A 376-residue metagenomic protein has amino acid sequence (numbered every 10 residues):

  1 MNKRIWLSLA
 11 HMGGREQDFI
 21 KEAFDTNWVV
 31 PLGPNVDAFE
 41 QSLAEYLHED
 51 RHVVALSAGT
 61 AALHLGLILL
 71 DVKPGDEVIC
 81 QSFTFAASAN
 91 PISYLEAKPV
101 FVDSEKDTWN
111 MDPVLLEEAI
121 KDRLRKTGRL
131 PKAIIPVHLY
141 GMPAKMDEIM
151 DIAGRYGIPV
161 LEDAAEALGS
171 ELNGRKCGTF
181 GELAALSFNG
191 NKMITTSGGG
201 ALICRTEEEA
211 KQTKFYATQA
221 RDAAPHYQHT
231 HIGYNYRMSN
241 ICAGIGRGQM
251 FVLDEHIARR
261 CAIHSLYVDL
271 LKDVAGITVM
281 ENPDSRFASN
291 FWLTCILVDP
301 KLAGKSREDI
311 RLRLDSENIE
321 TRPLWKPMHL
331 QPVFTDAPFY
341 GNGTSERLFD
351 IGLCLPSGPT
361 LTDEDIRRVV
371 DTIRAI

Functional and structural regions predicted by a protein language model:
M1-V30, P356: N-terminal "arm"/small-domain region of PLP-dependent enzymes with the aminotransferase-like
L32-E77, P91-S93, F101, K126 (+1 more regions): Phosphate-binding glycine-rich loop
P34-Q41, D50-R51, V114, E118 (+6 more regions): PLP-dependent aminotransferase class I/II
A55, C80, P136, T196 (+1 more regions): A short beta-strand submotif of the Rossmann-like class I SAM-dependent methyltransferase core that lines
G66-E118, I135: Conserved PLP-anchoring active-site segment centered on the Schiff-base-forming lysine
L95, R155-Y156, E317: Helix C-cap/helix->beta junction micro-motif
D107-T196, I203, E208: Active-site phosphate-binding strand-loop segment of PLP-dependent enzymes
